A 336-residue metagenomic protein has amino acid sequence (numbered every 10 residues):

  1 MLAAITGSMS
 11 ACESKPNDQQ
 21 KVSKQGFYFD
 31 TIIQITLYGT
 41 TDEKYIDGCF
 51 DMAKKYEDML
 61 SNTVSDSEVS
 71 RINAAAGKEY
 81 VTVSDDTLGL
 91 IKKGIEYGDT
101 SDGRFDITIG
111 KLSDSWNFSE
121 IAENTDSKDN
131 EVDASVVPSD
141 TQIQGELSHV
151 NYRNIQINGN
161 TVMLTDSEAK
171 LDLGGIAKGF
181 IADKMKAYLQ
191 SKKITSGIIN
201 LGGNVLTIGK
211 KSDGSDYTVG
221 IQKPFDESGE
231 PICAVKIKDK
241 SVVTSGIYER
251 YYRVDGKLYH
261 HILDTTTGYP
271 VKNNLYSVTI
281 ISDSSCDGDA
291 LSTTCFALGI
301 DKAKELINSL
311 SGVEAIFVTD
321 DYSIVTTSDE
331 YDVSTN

Functional and structural regions predicted by a protein language model:
M1-N336: Mature catalytic core of soluble alpha/beta enzymes
